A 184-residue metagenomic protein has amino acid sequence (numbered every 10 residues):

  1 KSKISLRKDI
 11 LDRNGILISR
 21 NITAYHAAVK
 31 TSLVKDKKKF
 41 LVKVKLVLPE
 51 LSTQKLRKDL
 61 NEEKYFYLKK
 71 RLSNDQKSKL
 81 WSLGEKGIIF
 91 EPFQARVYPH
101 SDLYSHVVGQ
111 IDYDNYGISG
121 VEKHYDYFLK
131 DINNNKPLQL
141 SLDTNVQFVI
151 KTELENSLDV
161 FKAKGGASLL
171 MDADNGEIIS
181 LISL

Functional and structural regions predicted by a protein language model:
I4-L48: Juxtamembrane extramembrane loops of integral membrane proteins
S5, V34-K38, K70-N74, N115 (+1 more regions): Soluble non-cytosolic domains of exported or imported proteins
L6-I16, K162-L184: A short, well-structured edge-of-sheet supersecondary motif
N21-H26, I111-D112, S180-L184: Short beta->alpha transition motifs characteristic of CBS
K45-P49, E85, D112, K151 (+1 more regions): Sec-exported extracytoplasmic/periplasmic mature domains
L46, K58-K136, L140: Small/polar-residue-rich segments within soluble enzyme cores
L129-G166, M171: Conserved, well-ordered alpha-helix/loop/beta-strand core segments that scaffold catalytic motifs
